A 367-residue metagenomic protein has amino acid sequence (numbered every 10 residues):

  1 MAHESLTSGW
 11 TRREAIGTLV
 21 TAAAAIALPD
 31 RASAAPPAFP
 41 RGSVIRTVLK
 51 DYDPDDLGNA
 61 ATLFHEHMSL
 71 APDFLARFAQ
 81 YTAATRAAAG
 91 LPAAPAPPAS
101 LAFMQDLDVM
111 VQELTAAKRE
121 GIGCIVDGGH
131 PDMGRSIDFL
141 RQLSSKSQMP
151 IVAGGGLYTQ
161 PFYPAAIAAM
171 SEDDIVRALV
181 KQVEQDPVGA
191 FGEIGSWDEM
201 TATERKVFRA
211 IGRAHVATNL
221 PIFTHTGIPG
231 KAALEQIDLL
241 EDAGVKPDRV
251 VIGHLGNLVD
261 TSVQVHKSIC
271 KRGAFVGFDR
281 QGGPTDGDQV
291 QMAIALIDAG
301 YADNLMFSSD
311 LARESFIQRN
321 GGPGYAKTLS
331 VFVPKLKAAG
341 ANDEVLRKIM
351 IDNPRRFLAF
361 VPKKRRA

Functional and structural regions predicted by a protein language model:
M1-W10: N-terminal secretory signal peptides
W10-A27: N-terminal export leaders
P29-D55: C-terminal segment of N-terminal export signals and the immediately downstream linker at the start of the mature
A60, F64, S69, R77-G129 (+2 more regions): Alpha-helical scaffold segments that flank or form the walls of functional sites
H65, I125, H215, V276 (+3 more regions): Divalent metal-coordination and catalytic microenvironments
D138-R141, A166, T201-K206, P229-G244 (+2 more regions): Distinct, well-ordered alpha-helical segments
Q142-K146, P150-P221, R272-F275, Q281-G283: Active-site gating/metal-coordination segments in enzymes
H225, D279-R280, Y301-G322: Short acidic/histidine-rich active-site segments
